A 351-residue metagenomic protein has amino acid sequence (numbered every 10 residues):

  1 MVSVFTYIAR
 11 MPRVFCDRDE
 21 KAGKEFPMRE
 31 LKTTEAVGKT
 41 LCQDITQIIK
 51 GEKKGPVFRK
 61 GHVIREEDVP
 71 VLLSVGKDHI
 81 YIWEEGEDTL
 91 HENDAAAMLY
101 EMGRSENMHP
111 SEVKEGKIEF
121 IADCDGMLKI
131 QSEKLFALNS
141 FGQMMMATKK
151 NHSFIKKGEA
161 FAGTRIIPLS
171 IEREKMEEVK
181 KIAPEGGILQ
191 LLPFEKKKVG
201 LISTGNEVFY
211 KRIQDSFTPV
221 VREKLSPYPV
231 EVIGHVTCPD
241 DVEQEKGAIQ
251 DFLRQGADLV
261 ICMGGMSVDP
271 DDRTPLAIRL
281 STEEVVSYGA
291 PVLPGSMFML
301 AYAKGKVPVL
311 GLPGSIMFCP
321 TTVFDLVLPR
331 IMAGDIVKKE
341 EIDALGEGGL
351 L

Functional and structural regions predicted by a protein language model:
F5, G23-E115: Short, low-complexity N-terminal leaders and the immediately following helix N-cap/first helix
Y7, D17-D19: Intrinsic-disorder-associated, low-complexity terminal segments enriched in Asp/Asn/His/Tyr and depleted of Lys/Arg
T34-G38, P56, P110-V113, S153-I155 (+4 more regions): Solvent-exposed alpha-helices and their adjacent loops that cap or buttress functional pockets in soluble metabolic
R59, R65, K150, F154-E159 (+1 more regions): Residue-level recognition of short, solvent-exposed, well-ordered loop/turn junctions that link secondary-structure
G86-F194: Extended, charged alpha/beta regions that create polyanion-binding interfaces
G186-D240: Glycine-rich phosphate/diphosphate-binding loop of Rossmann-like nucleotide-binding domains
N206, I233-L351: Short glycine/threonine-rich loop/turn motifs
